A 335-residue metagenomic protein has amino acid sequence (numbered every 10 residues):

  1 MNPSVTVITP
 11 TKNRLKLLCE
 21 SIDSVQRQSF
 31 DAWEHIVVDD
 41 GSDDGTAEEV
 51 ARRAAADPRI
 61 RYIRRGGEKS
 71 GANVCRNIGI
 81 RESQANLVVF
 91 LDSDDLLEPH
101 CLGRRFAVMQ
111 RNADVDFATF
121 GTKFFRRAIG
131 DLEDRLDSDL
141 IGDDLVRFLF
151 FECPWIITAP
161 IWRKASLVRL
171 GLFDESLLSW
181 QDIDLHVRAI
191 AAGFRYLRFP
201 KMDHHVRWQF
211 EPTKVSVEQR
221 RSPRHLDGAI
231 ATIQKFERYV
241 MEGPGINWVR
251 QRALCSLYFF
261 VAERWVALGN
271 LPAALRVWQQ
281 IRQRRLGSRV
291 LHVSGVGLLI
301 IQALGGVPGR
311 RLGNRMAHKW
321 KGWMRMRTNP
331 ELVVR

Functional and structural regions predicted by a protein language model:
M1-S24: N-proximal low-complexity "stem/linker" segments adjacent to membrane-targeting elements
V7, F120, D139-A229: Conserved nucleotide-sugar donor-binding catalytic segment
K16-C19, D44-R52, L96, H100: Acidic helix N-cap motif at the loop->helix transition within catalytic regions of sugar-transfer enzymes
S24, D31, D39-E48, K69 (+1 more regions): A conserved acidic beta->alpha catalytic loop
R65-S83: Glycine-rich, basic loop-to-helix element that forms the pyrophosphate-binding segment of sugar-nucleotide handling
V88: Short aromatic/hydrophobic "clamp" motif used to bind/position activated sugar donors
H100-L132: Conserved donor NDP-sugar-binding/catalytic core segment of glycosyltransferases
M202-R335: C-terminal subregions of glycosyltransferases and related glycan-biosynthesis enzymes
